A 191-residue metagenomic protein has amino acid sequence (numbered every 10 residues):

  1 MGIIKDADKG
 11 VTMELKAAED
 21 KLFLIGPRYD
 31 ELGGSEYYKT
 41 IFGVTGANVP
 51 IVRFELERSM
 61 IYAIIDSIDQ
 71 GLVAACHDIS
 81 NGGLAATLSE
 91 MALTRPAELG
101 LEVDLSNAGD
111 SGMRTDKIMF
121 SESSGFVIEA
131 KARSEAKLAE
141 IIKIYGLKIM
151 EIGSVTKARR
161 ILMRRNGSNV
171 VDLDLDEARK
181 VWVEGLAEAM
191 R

Functional and structural regions predicted by a protein language model:
M1-G33, E151-R160: Glycine-rich anion-binding loops of enzyme active sites
V11-E14, L56, F120: Secondary-structure capping and boundary motifs in well-ordered enzyme cores
E14, R53, H77: Glycine- and other small-residue-rich loops at beta-strand/loop junctions that grip anionic moieties
G33-G34, L138: Short glycine-/acidic-enriched loop or helix-start segments at secondary-structure transitions that form or flank
G34-I51: Gly-rich Lys/Arg/Thr-decorated short loops/hinges at beta-loop-alpha junctions or inter-strand turns that position
I51-D66: Structured alpha-helical segments in the cores of large, soluble enzyme domains
I61, D69-R191: Glycine-/charge-enriched secondary-structure boundary and capping motifs
